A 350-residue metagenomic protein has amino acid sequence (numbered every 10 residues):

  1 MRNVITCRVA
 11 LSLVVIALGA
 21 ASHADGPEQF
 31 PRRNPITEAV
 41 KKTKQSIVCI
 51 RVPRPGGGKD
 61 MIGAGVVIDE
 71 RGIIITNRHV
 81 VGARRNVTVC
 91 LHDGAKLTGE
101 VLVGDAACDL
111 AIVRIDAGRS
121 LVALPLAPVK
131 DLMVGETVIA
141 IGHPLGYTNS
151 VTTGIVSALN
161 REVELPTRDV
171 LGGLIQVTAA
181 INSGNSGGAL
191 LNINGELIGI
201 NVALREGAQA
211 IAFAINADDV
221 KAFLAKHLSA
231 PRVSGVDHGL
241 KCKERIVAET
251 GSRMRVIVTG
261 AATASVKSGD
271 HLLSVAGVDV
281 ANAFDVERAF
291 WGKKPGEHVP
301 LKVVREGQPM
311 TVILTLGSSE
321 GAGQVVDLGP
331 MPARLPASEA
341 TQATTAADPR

Functional and structural regions predicted by a protein language model:
M1-R8: Positively charged n-region of N-terminal signal peptides that target proteins for export
R8-G19: Bacterial N-terminal signal peptides
H23-S252, F284, W291-K294, S318-T341 (+1 more regions): Serine-dependent protease modules
I62-A64, N185-G188, I257-A261, S268 (+1 more regions): Short loop/turn microsegments at loop-to-beta-strand junctions
I74-I75, A261-D285: Conserved PDZ fold ligand-binding element
K96, P309-T311: A structural signal for beta-strand boundary/capping segments at domain termini and interdomain linkers
E297-V299, M310: Exposed beta-strand face motif in extracellular beta-rich ectodomains
